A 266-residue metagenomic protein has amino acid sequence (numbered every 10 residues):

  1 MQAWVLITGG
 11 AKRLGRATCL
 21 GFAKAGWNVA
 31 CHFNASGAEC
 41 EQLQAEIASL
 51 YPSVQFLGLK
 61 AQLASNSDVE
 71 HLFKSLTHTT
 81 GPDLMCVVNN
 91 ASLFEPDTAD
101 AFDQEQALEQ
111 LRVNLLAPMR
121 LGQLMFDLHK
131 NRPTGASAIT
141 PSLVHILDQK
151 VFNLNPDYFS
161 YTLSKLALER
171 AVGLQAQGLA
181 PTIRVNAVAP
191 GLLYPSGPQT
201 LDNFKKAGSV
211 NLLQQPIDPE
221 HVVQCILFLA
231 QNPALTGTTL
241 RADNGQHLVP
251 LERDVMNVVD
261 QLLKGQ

Functional and structural regions predicted by a protein language model:
W4, A11-R13: Conserved glycine-rich cofactor-binding loop
W27-Q42: Conserved glycine-rich Rossmann-like NAD(P)H-binding loop of the short-chain dehydrogenase/reductase
L93, M119, F126, K130-A180 (+2 more regions): Catalytic loop of short-chain dehydrogenase/reductase
D97-L111, A207: Substrate-binding pocket helix/loop in short-chain dehydrogenase/reductase
E169, L179-L193, L235-A242: Conserved Rossmann-fold SDR core element
N211-V222: A conserved structural motif in NAD(P)-dependent oxidoreductases
E220-A242, H247-L248, R253-D254: C-terminal substrate-recognition "lid" of short-chain dehydrogenase/reductases
